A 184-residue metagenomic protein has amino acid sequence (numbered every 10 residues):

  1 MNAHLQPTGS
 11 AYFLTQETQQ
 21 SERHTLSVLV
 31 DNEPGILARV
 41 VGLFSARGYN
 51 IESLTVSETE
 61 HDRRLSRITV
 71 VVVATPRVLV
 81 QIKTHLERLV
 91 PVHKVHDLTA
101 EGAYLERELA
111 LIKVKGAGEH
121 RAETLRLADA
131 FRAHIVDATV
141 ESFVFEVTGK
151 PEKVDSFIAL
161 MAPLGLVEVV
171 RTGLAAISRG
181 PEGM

Functional and structural regions predicted by a protein language model:
M1-S66, V71-M184: Long, contiguous binding/interaction regions
